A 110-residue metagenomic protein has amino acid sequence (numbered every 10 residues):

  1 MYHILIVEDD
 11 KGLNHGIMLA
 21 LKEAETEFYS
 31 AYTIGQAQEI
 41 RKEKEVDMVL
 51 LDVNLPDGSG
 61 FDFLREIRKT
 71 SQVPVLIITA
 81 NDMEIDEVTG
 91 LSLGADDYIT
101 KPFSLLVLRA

Functional and structural regions predicted by a protein language model:
M1-A110: N-terminal/domain-start alpha-helical segments
